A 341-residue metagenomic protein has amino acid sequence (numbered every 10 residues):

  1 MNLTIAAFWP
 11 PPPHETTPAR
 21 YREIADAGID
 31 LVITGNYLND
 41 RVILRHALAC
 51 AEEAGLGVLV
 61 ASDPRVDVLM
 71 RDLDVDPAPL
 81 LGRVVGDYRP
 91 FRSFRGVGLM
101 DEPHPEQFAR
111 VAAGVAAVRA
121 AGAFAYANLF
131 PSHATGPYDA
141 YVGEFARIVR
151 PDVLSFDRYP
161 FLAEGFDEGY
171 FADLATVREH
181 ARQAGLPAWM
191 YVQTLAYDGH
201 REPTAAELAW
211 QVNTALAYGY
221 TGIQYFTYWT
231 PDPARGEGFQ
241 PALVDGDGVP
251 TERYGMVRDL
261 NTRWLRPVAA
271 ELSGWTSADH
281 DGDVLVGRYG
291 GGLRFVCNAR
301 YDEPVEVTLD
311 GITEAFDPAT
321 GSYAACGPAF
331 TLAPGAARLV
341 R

Functional and structural regions predicted by a protein language model:
M1-I312, S322-R341: Glycan-processing catalytic domains of CAZymes
A315-D317: Active-site nucleotide-donor binding segment shared across nucleotidyl transfer reactions
